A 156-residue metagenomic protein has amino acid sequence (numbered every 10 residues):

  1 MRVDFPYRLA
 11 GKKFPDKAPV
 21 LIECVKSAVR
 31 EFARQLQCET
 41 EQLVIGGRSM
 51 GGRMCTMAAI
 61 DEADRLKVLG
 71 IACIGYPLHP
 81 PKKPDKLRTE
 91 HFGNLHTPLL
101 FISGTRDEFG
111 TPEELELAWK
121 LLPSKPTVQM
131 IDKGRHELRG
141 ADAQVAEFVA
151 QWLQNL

Functional and structural regions predicted by a protein language model:
M1-Q42, A141: Serine-hydrolase catalytic machinery in alpha/beta-hydrolase-like enzymes
V3, I74, I102: The conserved SAM/SAH-binding core of class I Rossmann-like methyltransferase domains, concentrating on the hydrophobic
F5-L9, L78, R135-H136: Alpha/beta-hydrolase active-site loop signature
V25-T97: Primarily recognizes the serine-hydrolase "nucleophile elbow" in alpha/beta-hydrolase and SGNH/GDSL folds
L95, F101-S103, D107: Short beta-strand/loop motif that positions the catalytic acidic residue of the alpha/beta-hydrolase fold
T105-G110, E137: Acidic catalytic loop of the alpha/beta-hydrolase fold
G134-Q144: Catalytic histidine-centered segment of alpha/beta-hydrolase-like enzymes
F148-L156: C-terminal alpha-helix
